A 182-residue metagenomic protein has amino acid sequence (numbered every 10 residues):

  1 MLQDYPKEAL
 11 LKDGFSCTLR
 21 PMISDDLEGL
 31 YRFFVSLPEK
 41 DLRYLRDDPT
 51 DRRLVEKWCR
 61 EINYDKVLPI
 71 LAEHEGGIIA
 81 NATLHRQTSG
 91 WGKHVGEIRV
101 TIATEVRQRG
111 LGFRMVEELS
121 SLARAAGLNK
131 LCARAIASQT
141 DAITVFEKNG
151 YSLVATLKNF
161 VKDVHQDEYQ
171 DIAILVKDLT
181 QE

Functional and structural regions predicted by a protein language model:
M1-D13: Short acidic N-proximal helix/loop "leader" segments that mark the beginning of a domain or an inter-domain linker
F15-C17, E75-N81, Q170: Glycine-rich phosphate/pyrophosphate-binding loop shared by adenosine-nucleotide-utilizing enzymes
S16-G29: A short beta-loop-alpha structural element at the N-terminal edge of CoA-dependent acyl/N-acetyltransferase catalytic
K40-D47: A short gly/proline-enriched turn/hairpin at secondary-structure junctions
D47-E105, V116, D178-T180: Acetyl-CoA-dependent GNAT
V106, G110: Glycine-rich phosphate-binding loop
V116, A123-A135: Conserved GNAT acetyl-CoA-binding A-motif
C132-A135, I143, E147-E168: Conserved catalytic-core motifs of GNAT/GCN5-like acyltransferases
